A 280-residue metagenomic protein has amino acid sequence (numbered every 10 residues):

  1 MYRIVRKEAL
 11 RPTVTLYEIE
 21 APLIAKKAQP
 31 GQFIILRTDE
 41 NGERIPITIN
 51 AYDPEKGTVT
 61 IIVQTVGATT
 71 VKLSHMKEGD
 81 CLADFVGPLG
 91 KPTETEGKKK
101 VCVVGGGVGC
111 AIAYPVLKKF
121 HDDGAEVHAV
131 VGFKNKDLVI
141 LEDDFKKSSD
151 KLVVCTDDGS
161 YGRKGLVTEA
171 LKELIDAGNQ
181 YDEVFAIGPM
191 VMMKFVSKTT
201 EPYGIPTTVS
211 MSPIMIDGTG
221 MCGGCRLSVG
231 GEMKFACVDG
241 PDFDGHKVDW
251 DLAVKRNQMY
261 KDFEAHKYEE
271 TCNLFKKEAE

Functional and structural regions predicted by a protein language model:
M1-E78: Ferredoxin-reductase
R6, A51, V154-T156, V209 (+1 more regions): Structural signal for conserved beta-strand scaffold positions within catalytic alpha/beta enzyme cores
L36, A83-F85, L227: A generic structural signal for residues embedded in beta-strands
G42-A51, L89-K99, C237: Short, Lys/Arg- and Gly-enriched loop/turn segments at beta-strand edges
A68-I216: FNR/FR-type flavoprotein reductase catalytic core
I112, M190-V191, S212-D242, E270-F275: Local cysteine-cluster metal-coordination motifs and their immediate loop/turn environment, predominantly Fe-S cluster
F235-D239, F243-E280: Short Fe-S-cluster ligation motifs
